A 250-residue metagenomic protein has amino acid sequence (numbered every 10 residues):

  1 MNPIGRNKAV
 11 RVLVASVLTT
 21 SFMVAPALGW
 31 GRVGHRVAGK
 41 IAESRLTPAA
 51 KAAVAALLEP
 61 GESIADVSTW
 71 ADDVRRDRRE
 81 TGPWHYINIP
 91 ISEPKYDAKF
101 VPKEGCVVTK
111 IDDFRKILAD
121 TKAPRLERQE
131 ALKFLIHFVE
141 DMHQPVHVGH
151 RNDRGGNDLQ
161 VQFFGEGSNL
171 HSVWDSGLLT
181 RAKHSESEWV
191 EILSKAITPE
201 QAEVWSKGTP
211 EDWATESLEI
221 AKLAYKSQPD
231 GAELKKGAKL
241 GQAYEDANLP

Functional and structural regions predicted by a protein language model:
N2-T20: Bacterial N-terminal signal peptides that target proteins for export
V24-P26: N-terminal signal peptide c-region/cleavage motif recognized by signal peptidases
L28-F138, P145-P250: N-terminal, motif-rich segments that launch catalysis or mediate targeting to/interaction with membranes, typified by
